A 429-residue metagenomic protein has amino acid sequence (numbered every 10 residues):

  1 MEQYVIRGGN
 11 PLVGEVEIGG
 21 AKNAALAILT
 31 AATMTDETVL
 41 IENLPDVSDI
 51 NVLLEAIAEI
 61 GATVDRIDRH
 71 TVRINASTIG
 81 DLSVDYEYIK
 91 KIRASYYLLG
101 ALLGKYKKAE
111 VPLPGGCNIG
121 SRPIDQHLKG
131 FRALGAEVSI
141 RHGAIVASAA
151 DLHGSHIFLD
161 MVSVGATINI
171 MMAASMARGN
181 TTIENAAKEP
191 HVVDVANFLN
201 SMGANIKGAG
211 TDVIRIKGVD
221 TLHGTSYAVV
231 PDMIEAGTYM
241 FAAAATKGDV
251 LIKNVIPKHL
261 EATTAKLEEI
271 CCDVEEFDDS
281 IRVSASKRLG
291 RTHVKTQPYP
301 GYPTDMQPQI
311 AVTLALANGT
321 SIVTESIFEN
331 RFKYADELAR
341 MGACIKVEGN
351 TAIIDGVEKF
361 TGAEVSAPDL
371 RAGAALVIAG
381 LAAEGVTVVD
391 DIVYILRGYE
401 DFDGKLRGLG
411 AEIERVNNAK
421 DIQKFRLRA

Functional and structural regions predicted by a protein language model:
M1-A429: Short, structured segments at the rim of ligand-binding sites
